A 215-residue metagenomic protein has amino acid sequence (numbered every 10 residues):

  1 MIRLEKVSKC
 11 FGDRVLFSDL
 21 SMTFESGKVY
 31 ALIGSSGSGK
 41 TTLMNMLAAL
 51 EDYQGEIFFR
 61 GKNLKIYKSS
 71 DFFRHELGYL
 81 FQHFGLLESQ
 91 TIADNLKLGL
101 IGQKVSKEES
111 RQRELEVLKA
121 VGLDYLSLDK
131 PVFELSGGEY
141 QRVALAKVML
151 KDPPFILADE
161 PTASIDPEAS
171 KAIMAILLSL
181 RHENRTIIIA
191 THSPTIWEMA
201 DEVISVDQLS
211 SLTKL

Functional and structural regions predicted by a protein language model:
I2, F17-D19: Conserved structural motif at the start of ABC-family nucleotide-binding domains
A48: Helix-to-loop junction immediately C-terminal to a conserved catalytic motif
D52-K65: Conserved ABC transporter NBD signature motif
L64-G78, H182: ABC ATPase NBD coupling module
E108-L126: Conserved ABC ATPase "signature" region
P131-L135, E139: Conserved ABC ATPase signature
I156-D159: Catalytic Walker B motif of ABC-type/P-loop ATPase nucleotide-binding domains
